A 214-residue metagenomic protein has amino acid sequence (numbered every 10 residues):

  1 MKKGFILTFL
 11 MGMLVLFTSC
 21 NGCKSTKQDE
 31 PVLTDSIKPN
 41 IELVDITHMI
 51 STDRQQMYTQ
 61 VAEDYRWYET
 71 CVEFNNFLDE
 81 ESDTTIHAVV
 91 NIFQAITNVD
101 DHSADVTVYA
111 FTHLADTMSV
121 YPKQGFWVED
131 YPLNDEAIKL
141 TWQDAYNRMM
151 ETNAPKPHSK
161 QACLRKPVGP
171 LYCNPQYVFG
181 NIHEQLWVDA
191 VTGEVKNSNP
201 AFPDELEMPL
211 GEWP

Functional and structural regions predicted by a protein language model:
M1-G4: Positively charged n-region of N-terminal signal peptides that target proteins for export
I6-G12: Sec-dependent N-terminal signal peptides
L16-G22: C-terminal motif of bacterial Sec signal peptides marking the signal peptidase cleavage site
I37-L78, I138-L171: Short, flexible domain-boundary/linker segments around small modular repeats
A62-T112, K160-V191, V195-E205: Exposed beta-strand-loop-beta-strand "reactive/processing" segments of non-cytosolic proteins
D105-K160: Long, charged/polar, surface-exposed segments that mediate recognition or autoinhibition
E212-P214: Short, solvent-exposed mixed-charge patches
